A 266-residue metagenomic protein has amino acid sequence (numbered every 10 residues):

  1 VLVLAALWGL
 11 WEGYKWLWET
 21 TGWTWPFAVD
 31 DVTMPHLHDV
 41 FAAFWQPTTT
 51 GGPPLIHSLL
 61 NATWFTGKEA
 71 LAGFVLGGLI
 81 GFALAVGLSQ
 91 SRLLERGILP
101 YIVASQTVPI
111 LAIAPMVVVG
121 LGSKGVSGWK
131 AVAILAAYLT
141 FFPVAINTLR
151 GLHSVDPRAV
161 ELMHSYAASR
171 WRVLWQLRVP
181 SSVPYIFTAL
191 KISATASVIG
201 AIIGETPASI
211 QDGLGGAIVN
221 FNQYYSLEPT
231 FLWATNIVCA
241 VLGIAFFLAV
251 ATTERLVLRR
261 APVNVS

Functional and structural regions predicted by a protein language model:
V1-W18: N-terminal signal-anchor/first transmembrane alpha helix
W18-V75: Periplasmic/extracellular loop-to-transmembrane helix junction in inner-membrane transport proteins
V32-W45, A208-Q223: Short hydrophobic, aromatic-rich alpha-helical segments embedded in or entering the lipid bilayer of multi-pass
A72-I102: Transmembrane-helix boundary motif in ABC transporter permease subunits
V103-P143, R150-G151: Generic hydrophobic transmembrane alpha-helix motif, especially the helices
I134-Y138, W171-G204: Transmembrane alpha-helices
N147-I186: Short cytoplasmic-facing helical segments at TM-TM junctions of multi-pass membrane proteins
W233-S266: C-terminal transmembrane helix and the adjacent membrane-cytosol boundary/short C-terminal tail of inner/organellar
